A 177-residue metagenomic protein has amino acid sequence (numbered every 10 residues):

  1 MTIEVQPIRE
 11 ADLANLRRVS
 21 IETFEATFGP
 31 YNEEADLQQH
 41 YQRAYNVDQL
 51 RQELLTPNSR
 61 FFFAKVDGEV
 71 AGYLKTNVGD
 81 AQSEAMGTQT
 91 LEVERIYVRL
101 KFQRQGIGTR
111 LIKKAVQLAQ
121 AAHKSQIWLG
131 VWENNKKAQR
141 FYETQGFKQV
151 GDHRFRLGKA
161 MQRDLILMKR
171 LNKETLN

Functional and structural regions predicted by a protein language model:
T2-E4: Extreme N-terminal starter segment of soluble prokaryotic enzymes
P7-L13, R17-P30, Q38-K101, I112-K114 (+4 more regions): Acetyl-CoA-dependent GNAT
G68, G72, G106-G108, G146: Conserved phosphate-binding and hydrolysis motifs of nucleotide-dependent enzymes
G87-L91, S125-W128, W132-Q139, E143-Q145 (+1 more regions): C-terminal "cap" of GNAT-fold acetyltransferases
Y97, F147-K148: Short acidic-aromatic loop segments in the C-terminal HATPase_c
R99-K101, Q105, E133-N134: Active-site acidic-Proline motif in GNAT/NAT acetyltransferases
R104-Q117, R140-T144: Conserved acetyl-CoA-binding loop-helix of GNAT-fold acetyltransferases
Q105, A122-S125: Short coil/turn segments at alpha/beta junctions that flank glycine-rich nucleotide-binding fingerprints
